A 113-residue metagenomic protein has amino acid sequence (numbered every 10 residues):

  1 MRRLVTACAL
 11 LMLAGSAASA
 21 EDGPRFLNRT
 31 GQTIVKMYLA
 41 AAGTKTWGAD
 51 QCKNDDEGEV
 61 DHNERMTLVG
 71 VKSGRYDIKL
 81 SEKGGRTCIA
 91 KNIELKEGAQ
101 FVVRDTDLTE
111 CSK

Functional and structural regions predicted by a protein language model:
L4-G15: Sec-dependent N-terminal signal peptides
S16-A20: Sec/Tat signal peptide C-region and signal peptidase I cleavage site
D22-R25, E64: Structural beta-strand segments of beta-rich domains
R25-Q32: Asparagine-centered strand-capping/turn motif at beta-strand->loop junctions
W47-K72: Intrinsically disordered, low-complexity Pro/Gly/Ser/Thr-rich segments with frequent PxxP/GP/PP motifs and embedded
Y76-I78: A short tyrosine-centered beta-strand micro-motif
S81-E110: Structured interaction patches on ligand/partner-binding surfaces of diverse proteins
